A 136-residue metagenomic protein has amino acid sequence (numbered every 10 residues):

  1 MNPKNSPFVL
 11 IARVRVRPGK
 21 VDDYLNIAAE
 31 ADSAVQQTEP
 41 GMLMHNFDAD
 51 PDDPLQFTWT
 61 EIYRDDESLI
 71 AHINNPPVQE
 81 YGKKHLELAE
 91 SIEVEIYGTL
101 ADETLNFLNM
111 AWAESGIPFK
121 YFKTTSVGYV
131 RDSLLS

Functional and structural regions predicted by a protein language model:
M1-F57, R64-N74, L88-S136: Short S/T/G/P-rich N-terminal loop/turn motif that feeds into the first structured element of a domain
P77-K83: A short, acidic, amphipathic alpha-helical segment used as a generic capping/interface helix at domain edges
